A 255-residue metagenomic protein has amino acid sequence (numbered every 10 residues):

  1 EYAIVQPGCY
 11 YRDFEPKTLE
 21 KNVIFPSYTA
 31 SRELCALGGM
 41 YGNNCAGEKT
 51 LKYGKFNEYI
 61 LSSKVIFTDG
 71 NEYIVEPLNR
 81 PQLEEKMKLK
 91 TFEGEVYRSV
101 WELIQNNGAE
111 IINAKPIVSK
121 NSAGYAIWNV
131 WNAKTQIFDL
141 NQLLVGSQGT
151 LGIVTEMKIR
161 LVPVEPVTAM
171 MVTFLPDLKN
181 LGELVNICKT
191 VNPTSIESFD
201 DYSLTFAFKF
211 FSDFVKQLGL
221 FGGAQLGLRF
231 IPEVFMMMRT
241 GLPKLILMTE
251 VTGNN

Functional and structural regions predicted by a protein language model:
E1-T29, Y41, C45-S99, V118 (+1 more regions): N-terminal glycine-rich flavin-associated loop
Y11-D13, C35-A36, E72, P81-L83 (+5 more regions): Flexible loop/turn segments at secondary-structure boundaries
A36, F67-T68, G146: Short, acidic, Ser/Thr-enriched surface-loop or helix-capping motifs
M40-K49, I137-L161: Conserved phosphate/anionic-ligand binding catalytic regions in large, soluble enzymes, centered on
N79-I137: Phosphate/pyrophosphate- and phosphate-bearing ligand-binding catalytic cores of soluble enzymes
S122, V130-L151, V164, T168-A169 (+2 more regions): Long hydrophobic segments that form regular secondary structure
G182-V185, K189-N255: Terminal amphipathic helices with adjacent charged low-complexity linkers/tails
